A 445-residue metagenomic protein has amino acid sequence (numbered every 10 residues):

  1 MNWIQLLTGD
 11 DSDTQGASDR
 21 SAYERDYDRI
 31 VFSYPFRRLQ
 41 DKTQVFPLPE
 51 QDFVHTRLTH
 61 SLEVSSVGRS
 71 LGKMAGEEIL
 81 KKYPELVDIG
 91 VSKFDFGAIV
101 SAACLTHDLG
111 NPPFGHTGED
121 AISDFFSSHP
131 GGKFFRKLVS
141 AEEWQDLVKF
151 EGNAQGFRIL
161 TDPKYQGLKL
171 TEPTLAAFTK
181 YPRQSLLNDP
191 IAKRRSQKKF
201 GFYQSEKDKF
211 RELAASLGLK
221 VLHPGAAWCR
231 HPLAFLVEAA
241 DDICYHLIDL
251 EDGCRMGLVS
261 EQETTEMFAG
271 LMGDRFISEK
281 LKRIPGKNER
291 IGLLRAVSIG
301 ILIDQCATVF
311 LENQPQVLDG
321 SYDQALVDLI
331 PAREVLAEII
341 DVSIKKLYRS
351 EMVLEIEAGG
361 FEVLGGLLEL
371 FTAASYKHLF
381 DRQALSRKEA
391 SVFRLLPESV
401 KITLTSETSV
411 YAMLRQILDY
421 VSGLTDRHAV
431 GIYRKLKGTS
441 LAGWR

Functional and structural regions predicted by a protein language model:
M1-D19, V31-K42, Q51, L62 (+4 more regions): Sequence-structural signature of the catalytic-core scaffold of metal-dependent phosphohydrolases that act on
R25-R37, D328-V335: Acidic, low-complexity proline/glycine-rich segments
F36-Q40, G131, Y165-K169, Q184-N188 (+9 more regions): Intrinsically disordered or highly flexible coil/loop and linker segments, enriched in small and charged/polar residues
K42-D52, V342-L347: A short small-residue
H55-T59: Low-complexity, highly charged intrinsically disordered N-terminal segments that act as targeting/localization
R275-V327: Hard-cation-handling environments
E312-S399: Substrate-recognition/cap regions that form aromatic- and gly/pro-loop-enriched pockets for small-molecule ligands
K388-T439, R445: C-terminal amphipathic alpha-helical interaction region
